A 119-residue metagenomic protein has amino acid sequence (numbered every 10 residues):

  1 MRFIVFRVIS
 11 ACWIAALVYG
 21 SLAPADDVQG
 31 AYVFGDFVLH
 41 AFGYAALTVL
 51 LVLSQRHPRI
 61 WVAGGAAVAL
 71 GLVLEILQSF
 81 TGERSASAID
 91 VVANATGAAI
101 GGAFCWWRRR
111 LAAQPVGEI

Functional and structural regions predicted by a protein language model:
M1-V91, A95-I119: Bulky hydrophobic segments
